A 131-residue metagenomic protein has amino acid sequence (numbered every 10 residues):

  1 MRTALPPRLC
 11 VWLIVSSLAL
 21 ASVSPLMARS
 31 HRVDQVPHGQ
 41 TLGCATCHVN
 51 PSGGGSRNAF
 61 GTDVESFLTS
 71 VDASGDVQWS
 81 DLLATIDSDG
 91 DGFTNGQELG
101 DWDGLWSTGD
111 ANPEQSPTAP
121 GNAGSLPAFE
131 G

Functional and structural regions predicted by a protein language model:
M1-P7: N-terminal secretory signal peptides that target proteins for export/translocation
C10-S22: Bacterial N-terminal signal peptides
V23-A28: Sec/Tat signal peptide C-region and signal peptidase I cleavage site
Q40-P51: The canonical Cys-X-X-Cys-His
V49-G54, G100-W106: Acidic glycine-/aspartate-rich tracts in secreted/extracellular proteins
S52-I86: Gly/Gly-Pro-rich "capping" loops immediately C-terminal to redox-active cysteine motifs in periplasmic/lumenal
T85-D91, D101: Acidic, divalent-cation-chelating loop motifs in proteins
W106-G131: Flexible coil segments in periplasmic/lumen-exposed cytochrome c-class electron-transfer proteins
